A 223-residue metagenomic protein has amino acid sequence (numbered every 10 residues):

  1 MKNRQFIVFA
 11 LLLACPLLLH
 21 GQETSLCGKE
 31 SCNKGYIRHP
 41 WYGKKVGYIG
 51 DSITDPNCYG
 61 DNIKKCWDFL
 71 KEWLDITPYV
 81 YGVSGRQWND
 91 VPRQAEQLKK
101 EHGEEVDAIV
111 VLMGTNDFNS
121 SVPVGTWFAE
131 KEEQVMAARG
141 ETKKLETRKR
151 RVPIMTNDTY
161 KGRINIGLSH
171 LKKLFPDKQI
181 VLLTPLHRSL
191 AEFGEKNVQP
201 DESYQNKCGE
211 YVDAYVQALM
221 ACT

Functional and structural regions predicted by a protein language model:
M1-I7: Bacterial N-terminal signal peptides that target proteins for export
L11-H20: Hydrophobic h-region of N-terminal signal peptides that target proteins for export in Gram-negative bacteria
G21-G82, A95-E104: Serine-esterase "nucleophile elbow" of acetyl-processing enzymes
S31-C32, I63, V91, I164 (+1 more regions): Amphipathic coiled-coil/heptad-repeat helices and related helical stalk/stem segments that mediate oligomerization
I49-S52, Y81-R86, L112-T115, L183-H187: Active-site-proximal beta-strand/loop segments in catalytic clefts of secreted hydrolases
P56, W88, S189-L190: Generic structural signal for helix capping and beta-alpha/helix-loop junctions
W73, Q94-T223: Alpha-helical cap/lid subdomain in secreted, periplasmic, or secretory-pathway luminal O-acyl-processing enzymes
R86-E96: Structural motif
